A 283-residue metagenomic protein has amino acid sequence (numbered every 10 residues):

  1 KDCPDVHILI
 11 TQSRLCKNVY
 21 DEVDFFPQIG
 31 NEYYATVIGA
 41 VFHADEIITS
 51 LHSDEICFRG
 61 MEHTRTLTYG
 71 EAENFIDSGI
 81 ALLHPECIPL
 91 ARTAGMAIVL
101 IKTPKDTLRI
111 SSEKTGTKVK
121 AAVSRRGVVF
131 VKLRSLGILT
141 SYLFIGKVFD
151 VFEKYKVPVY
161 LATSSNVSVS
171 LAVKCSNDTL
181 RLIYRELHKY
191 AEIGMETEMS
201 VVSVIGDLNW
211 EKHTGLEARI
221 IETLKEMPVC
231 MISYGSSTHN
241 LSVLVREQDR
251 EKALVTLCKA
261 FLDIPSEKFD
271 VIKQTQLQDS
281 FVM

Functional and structural regions predicted by a protein language model:
K1-S236, N240-M283: C-terminal catalytic "cap/lid" subdomain
